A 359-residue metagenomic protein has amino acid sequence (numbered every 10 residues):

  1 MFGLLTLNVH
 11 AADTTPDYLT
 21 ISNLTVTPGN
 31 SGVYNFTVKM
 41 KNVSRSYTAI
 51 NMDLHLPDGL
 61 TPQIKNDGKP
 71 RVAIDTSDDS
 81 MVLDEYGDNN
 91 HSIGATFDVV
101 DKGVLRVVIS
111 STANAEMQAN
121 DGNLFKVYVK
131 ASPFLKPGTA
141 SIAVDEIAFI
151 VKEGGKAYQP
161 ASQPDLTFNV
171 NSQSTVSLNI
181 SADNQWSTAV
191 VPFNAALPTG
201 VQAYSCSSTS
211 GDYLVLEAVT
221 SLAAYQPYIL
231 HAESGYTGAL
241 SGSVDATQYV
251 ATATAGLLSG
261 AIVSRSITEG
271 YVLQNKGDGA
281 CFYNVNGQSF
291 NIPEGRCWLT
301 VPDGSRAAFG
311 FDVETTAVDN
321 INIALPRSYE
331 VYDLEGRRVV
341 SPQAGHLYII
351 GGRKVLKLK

Functional and structural regions predicted by a protein language model:
M1-A12, L358: Sec-dependent, cleavable N-terminal signal peptides
V9, A182, L334: Short, ordered coil/turn segments that flank beta-strands lining enzyme active or ligand-binding pockets
H10-S174, A255-L257, C281, N291 (+2 more regions): Acidic, low-complexity intrinsically disordered segments
V38, M52, V127, Q185 (+5 more regions): Terminal processing/anchoring signals of secreted or surface-associated proteins and related intramolecular
S44-Y47, D58, N194-P198, S234-G235 (+1 more regions): Short proline/glycine-enriched turn/loop motifs at strand-loop junctions of beta-rich domains
P62-N66, I74, P198-T209, Y329-L334: Change to "...patches in solvent-exposed regions of secreted, membrane-anchored, or virion-exposed structural
P137, S141, S172-T199, E217-V318 (+1 more regions): A short, polar beta-strand/turn micro-motif
S205-T209, T220-S221, E314-K359: C-terminal outer-membrane/trafficking sorting elements
